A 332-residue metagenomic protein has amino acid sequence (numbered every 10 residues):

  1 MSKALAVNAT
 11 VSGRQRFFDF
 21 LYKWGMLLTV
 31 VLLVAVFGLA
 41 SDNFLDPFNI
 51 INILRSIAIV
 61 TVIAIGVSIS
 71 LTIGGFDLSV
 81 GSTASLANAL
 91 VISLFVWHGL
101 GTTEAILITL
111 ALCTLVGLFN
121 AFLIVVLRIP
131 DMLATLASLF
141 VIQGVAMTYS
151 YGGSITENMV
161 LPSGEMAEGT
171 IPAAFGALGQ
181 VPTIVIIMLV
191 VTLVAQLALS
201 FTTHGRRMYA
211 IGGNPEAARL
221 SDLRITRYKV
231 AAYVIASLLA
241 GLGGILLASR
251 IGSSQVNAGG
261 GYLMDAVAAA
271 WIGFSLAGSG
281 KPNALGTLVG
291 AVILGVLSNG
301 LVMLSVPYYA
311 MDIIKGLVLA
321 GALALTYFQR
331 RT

Functional and structural regions predicted by a protein language model:
M1-A35, R219-R227, L297-T332: Cytosolic-side transmembrane-helix boundaries in multi-pass membrane proteins
D19-A58, R206, I245, S249-S254: Helix-loop-helix hairpins and the membrane-proximal interhelical loops of multi-pass alpha-helical transport proteins
M26-G38, G66-V67, L139-A146, I187-L197 (+4 more regions): Hydrophobic core segments of alpha-helical transmembrane domains in multi-pass membrane transport and ion-translocation
L32-H98, F122-I129, A268-A284, L317 (+1 more regions): Single transmembrane alpha-helix segments in multi-pass membrane proteins
G99-F140, V289-G290: Alpha-helical transmembrane segments within multi-pass membrane transporters and channels
L100-T109, L115-N120, F175-S254: Helix-loop-helix "hairpin" substructures at the membrane interface of multi-pass membrane proteins
D131-F201, Y228-A231, I251-G259, A310: Transmembrane helix-bundle core of multi-pass membrane transporters and related energy-transducing complexes
A240, R250-G316: Transmembrane alpha-helical segments in multi-pass inner-membrane proteins
